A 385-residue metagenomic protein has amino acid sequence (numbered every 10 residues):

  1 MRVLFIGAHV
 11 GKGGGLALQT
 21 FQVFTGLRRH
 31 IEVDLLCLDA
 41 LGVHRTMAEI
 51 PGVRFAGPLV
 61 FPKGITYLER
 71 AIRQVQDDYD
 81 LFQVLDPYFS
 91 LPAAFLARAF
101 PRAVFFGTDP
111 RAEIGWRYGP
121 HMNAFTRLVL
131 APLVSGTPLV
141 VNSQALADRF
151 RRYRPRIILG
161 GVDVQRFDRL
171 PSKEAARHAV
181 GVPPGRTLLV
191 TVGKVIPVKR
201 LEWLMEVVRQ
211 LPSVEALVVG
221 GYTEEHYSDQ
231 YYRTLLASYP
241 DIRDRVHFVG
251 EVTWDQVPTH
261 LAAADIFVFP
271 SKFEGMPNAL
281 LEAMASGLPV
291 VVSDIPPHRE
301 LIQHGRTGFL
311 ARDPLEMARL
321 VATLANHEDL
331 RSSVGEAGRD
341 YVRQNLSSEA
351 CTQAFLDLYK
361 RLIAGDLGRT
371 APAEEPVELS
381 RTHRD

Functional and structural regions predicted by a protein language model:
L4-F5, P183-K199, M205-R209, L217-V219: Conserved donor-binding/catalytic core segment of Leloir-type glycosyltransferases
H44-A48, E215-R245, Q256: Short, structured helix-loop element that forms part of the nucleotide-activated donor/catalytic region
V84-S90, D109: Short His-centered aromatic/hydrophobic patch
A103-H121, Y222: A short, histidine- and acid-enriched strand-loop-helix "catalytic/donor-clamping" loop that lines the nucleotide-sugar
H121-P138, L235: Membrane-proximal helix-turn-helix segments that form the acceptor-binding/catalytic region of lipid-linked
K272: Aromatic "clamp/platform" in nucleotide-sugar-dependent glycosyltransferases that forms part of the donor/acceptor
L280, P289-V292: Short hydrophobic beta-strand element within catalytic cores of glycosyltransferases and related nucleotide-activated
Q303-L315, T323-D329: Conserved acidic donor-binding segment of nucleotide-sugar-dependent glycosyltransferases
